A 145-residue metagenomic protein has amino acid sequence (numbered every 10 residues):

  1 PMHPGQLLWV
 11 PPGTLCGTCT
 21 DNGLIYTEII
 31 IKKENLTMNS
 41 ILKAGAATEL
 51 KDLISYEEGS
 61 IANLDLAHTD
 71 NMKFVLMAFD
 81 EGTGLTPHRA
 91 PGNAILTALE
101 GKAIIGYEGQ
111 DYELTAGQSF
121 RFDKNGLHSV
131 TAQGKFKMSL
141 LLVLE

Functional and structural regions predicted by a protein language model:
P1, A78-D80, R89-I104: Short, conserved beta-strand element in jelly-roll/cupin
M2-P11, G109-K124: Short acidic-glycine-tyrosine-enriched beta hairpin
H3-P4, G23-I25, K32-N71, G106: A short, N-terminal "cap"/entry segment at the start of jelly-roll beta-barrel domains of the cupin/DSBH fold
P12-L36, K124-E145: Ligand-binding loop in jelly-roll beta-barrel domains
L24, M72-L76, N93, K137: Structural motif
G59-S60, K73-A90: Conserved short histidine dyad/triad with adjacent acidic residue
L76, I95, Q110-E113: Short, surface-exposed secondary-structure edge patches
L99-E100, T115-A116, G134: A cytosolic small-molecule/anion-sensing beta-strand core signal
